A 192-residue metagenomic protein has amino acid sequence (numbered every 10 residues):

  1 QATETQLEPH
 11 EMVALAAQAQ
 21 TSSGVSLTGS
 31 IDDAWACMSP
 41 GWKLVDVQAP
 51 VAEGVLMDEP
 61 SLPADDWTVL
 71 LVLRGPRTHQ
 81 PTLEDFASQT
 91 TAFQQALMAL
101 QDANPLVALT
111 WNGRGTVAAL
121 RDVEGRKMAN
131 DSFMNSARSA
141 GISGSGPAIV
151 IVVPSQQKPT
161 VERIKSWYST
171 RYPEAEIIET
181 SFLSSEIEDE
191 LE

Functional and structural regions predicted by a protein language model:
Q1-P9, M38: DPxDG-like acidic metal-binding loop motif
E11-F133, S155-P159, R163-E192: ATP-dependent small-molecule kinase catalytic core of the GHMP/sugar-kinase superfamily and closely related
S139-S143: Short beta-strand
G146: Glycine-rich nucleotide-binding loop
V150-P154: Short hydrophobic/aromatic beta-strand micro-patches that form the beta-sheet surface supporting nucleotide- or nucleic
